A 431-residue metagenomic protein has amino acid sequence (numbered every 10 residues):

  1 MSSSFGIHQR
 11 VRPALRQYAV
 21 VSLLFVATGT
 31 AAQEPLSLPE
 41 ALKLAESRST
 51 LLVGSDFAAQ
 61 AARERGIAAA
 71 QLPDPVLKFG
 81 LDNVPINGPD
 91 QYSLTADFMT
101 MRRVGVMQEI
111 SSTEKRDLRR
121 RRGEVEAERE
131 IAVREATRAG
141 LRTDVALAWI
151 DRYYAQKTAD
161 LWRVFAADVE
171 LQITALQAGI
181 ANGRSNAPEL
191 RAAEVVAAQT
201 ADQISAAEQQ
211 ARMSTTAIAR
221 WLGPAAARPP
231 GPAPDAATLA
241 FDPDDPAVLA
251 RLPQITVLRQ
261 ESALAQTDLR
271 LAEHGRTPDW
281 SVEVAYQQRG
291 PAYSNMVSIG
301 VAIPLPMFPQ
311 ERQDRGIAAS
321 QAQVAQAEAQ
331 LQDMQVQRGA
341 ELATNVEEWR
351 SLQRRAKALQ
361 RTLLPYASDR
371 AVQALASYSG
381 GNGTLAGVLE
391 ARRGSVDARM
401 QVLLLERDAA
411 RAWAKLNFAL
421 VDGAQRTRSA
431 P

Functional and structural regions predicted by a protein language model:
M1-R12, N87, Q401-P431: Acidic, low-complexity, intrinsically disordered peripheral segments
S2-F5, L36, T137-R251, N345-E348 (+4 more regions): Periplasmic alpha-helical coiled-coil/stalk elements that build and connect Gram-negative outer-membrane
V26-G29: N-terminal signal peptide c-region/cleavage motif recognized by signal peptidases
A32-G88, T95, M99-T100, E109-S111 (+11 more regions): Bacterial Sec-pathway N-terminal export signals of envelope proteins
V53, V76-D97, E109-R138, Y153-Q156 (+3 more regions): Small/polar (Gly/Ser/Thr/Ala-rich) solvent-exposed segments that form structured loops/beta-strands/short helices used
G54-A69, E130, T137, L141-V164 (+6 more regions): Amphipathic alpha-helical coiled-coil segments
V104, I299-V301: Membrane-embedded beta-strands of outer-membrane beta-barrel proteins, especially the hydrophobic/small aromatic
R120-E124, A187-V196, L385-R393: Short, charged, amphipathic alpha-helical segments
